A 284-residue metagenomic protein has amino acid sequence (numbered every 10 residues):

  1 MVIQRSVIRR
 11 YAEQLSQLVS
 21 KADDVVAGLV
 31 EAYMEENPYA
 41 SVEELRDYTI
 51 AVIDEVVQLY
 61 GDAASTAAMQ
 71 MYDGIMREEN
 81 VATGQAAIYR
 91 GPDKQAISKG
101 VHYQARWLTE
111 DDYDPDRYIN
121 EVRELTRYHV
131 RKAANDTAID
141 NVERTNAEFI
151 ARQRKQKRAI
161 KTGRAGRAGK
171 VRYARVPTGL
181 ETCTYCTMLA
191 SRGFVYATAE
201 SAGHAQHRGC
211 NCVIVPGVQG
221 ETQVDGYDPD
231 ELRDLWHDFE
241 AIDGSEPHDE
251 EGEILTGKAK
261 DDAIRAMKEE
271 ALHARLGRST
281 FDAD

Functional and structural regions predicted by a protein language model:
M1-H207, G217-D284: Domain-core detector
